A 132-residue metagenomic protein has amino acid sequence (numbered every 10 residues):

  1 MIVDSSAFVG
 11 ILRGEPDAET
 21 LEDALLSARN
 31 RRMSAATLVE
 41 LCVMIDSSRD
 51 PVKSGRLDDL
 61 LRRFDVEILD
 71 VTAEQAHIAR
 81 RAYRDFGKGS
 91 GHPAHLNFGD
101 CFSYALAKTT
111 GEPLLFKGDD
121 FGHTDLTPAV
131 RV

Functional and structural regions predicted by a protein language model:
M1-M33, D46-D59: Short, well-structured N-terminal submotif of metal-dependent ribonuclease cores
F8-V9, L38, F121-G122: A generic structural signal for short hydrophobic patches within well-formed alpha-helices
E22-D23, D59-R62, R84-S90: Glycine/charged-rich beta-loop-alpha catalytic/anionic-binding loops adjacent to active sites
R29-R32, D65-L69: Short loop->beta-strand "edge-of-pocket" segments that line small-molecule binding or catalytic clefts across diverse
E67-P113: Active-site neighborhoods of divalent-metal-dependent phosphate/nucleic-acid chemistry enzymes
Y104-V132: Acidic, PIN/NYN-like endoribonuclease modules and their adjacent C-terminal/linker elements
